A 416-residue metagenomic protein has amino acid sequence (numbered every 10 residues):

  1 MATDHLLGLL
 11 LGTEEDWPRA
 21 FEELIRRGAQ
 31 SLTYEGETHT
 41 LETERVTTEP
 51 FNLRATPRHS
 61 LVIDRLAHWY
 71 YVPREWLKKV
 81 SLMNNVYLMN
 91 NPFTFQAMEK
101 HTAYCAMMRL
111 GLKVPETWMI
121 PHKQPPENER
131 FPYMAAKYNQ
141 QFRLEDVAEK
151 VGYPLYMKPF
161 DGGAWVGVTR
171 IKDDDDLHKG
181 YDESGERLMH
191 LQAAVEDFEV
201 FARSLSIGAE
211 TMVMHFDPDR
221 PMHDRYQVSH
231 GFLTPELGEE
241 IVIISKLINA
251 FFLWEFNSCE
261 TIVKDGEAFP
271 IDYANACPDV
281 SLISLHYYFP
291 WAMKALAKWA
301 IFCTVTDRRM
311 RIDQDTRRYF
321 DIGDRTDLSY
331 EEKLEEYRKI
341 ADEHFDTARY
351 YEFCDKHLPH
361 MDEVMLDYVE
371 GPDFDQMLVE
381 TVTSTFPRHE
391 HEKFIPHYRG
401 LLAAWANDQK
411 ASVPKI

Functional and structural regions predicted by a protein language model:
A2-G8: Extreme N-terminal starter segment of soluble prokaryotic enzymes
G12-M134, F374-I416: Conserved N-proximal alpha/beta basic substrate-recognition cap immediately N-terminal to, or forming the N-lobe
H59-I63, S204-S206, E267-V280: A short beta-strand motif that forms the metal-chelation/ATP-contact edge of phosphoryl-transfer active sites
A67-H68, Y273-F289: Glycine-rich phosphate/pyrophosphate-binding beta-alpha loops
M107-M108, P115, M134-V166, E186-D197: ATP-grasp fold ATP-binding core
D161-F251: Phosphate-binding site of ATP-dependent enzymes
M222-P270, K294, K298-A300, T304 (+2 more regions): A long amphipathic alpha-helix within ATP-dependent nucleotide-binding catalytic cores
T304-I416: Peripheral (often C-terminal) accessory segments that flank ATP-dependent C-N-forming ligase machineries
